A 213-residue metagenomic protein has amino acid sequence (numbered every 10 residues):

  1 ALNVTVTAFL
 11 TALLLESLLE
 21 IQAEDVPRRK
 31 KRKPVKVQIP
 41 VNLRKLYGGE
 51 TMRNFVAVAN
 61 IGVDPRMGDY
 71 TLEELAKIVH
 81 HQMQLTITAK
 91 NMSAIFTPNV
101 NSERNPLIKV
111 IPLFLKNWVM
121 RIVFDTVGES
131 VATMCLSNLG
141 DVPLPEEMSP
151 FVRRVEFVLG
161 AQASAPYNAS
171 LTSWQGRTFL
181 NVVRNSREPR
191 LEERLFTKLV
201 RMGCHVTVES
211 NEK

Functional and structural regions predicted by a protein language model:
A1-V4: Flexible, P/S/T/G-rich "lid" or insertion loops adjacent to the active sites of thioester-utilizing
V6-L15: Short amphipathic alpha-helical segments
L19-K213: Acyl-thioester-dependent acyl-group transfer interface
